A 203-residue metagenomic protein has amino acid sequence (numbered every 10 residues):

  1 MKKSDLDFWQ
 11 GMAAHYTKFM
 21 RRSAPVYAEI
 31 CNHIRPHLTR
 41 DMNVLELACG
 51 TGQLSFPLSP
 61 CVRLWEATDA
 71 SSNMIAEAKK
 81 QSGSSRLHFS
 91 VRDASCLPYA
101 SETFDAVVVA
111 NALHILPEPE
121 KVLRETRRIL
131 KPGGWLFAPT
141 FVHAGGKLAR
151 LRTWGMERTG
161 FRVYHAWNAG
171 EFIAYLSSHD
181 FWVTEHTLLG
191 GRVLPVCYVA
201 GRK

Functional and structural regions predicted by a protein language model:
M1-T39, Q53, E77, Q81 (+3 more regions): Conserved class I S-adenosyl-L-methionine
L45-L47, T51-C96: Class I SAM-dependent methyltransferase SAM/SAH-binding core
S95-A106: A short acidic, Gly/Pro-enriched loop at the edge of an enzyme's catalytic core that lines a small-molecule cofactor
A106-E118: A short SAM/SAH-binding and catalytic strip from SAM-dependent methyltransferases
E120-P132: A short glycine-rich, Lys/Arg-flanked "PGG" loop and its adjoining helix->strand segment in the class I
W135-T159: Conserved class I S-adenosyl-L-methionine
Y164-H179: Short alpha-helix
H179-D180, E185-K203: Core SAM-dependent methyltransferase catalytic element
